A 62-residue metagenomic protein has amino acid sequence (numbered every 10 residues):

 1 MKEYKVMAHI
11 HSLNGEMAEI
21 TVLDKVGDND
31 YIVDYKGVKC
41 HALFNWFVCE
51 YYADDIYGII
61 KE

Functional and structural regions predicted by a protein language model:
M1-E3, G58-E62: Short intrinsically disordered terminal tails
H9-Y57: Acidic, low-complexity, intrinsically disordered interaction modules
